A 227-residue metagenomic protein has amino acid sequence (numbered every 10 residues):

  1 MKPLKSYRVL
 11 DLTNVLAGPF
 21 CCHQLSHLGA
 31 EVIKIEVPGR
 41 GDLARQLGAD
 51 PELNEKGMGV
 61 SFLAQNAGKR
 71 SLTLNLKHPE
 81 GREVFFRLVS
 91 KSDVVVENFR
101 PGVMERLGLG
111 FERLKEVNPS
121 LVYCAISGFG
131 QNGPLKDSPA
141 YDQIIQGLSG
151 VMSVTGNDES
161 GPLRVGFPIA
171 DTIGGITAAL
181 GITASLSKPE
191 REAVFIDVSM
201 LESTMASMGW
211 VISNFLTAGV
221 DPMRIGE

Functional and structural regions predicted by a protein language model:
M1-G41, F86, K91, N98 (+2 more regions): Acyl-CoA thioester-binding alpha/beta core of soluble enzymes
L10, N54-E116: A structured beta-alpha segment of the ubiquitous adenosine-cofactor-binding alpha/beta core
H27-S71: Glycine-rich phosphate-binding loop and adjoining beta1-alpha1-beta2 segment of Rossmann-like nucleotide-binding folds
G39, G128-G130, M200-M205: Glycine-rich beta-alpha junction loops
A49-N54, P139-I144, S213-F215: Short, hinge-like loop/turn segments at secondary-structure boundaries
E52, L148, M152-E227: Acidic, glycine-rich segments within the central catalytic cores of soluble metabolic enzymes that bind/position
H78, E97-S153: N-terminal Rossmann-like NAD(P) cofactor-binding subdomain of oxidoreductases, focused on the glycine-rich
